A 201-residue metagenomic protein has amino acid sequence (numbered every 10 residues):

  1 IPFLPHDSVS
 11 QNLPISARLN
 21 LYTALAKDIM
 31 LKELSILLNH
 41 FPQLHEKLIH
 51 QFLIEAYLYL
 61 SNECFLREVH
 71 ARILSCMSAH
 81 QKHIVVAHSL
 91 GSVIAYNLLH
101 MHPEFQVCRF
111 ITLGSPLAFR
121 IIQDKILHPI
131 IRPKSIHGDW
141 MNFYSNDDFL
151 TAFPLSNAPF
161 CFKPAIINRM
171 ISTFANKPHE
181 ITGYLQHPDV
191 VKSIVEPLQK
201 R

Functional and structural regions predicted by a protein language model:
I1-D7: Conserved phosphoryl-transfer catalytic core
S10-V86, L90-R201: Lipid deacylating catalytic domains
